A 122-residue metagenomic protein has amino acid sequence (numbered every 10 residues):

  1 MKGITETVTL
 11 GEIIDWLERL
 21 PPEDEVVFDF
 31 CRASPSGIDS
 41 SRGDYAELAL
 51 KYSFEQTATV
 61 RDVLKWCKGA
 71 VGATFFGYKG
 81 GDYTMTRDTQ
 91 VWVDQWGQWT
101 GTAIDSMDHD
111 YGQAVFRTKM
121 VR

Functional and structural regions predicted by a protein language model:
K2-I4, P22-R122: Detector for the mature cores of small, proteolytically processed and post-translationally modified peptide effectors
E6-L20: DNA replication sliding-clamp ring fold and its partner-interaction surfaces
